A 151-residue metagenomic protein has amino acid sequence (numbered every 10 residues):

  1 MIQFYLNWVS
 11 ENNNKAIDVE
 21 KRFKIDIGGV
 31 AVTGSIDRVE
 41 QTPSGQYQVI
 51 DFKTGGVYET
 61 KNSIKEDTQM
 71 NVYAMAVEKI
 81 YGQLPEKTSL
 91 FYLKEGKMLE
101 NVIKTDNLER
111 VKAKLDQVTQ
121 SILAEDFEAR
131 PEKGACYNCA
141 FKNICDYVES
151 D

Functional and structural regions predicted by a protein language model:
M1-D151: RecB-family 4Fe-4S metal-dependent nuclease core
